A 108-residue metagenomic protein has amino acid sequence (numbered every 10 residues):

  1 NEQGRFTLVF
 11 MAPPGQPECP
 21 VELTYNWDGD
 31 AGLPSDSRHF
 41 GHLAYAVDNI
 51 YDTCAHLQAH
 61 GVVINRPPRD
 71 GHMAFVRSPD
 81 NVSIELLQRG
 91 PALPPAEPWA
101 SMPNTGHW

Functional and structural regions predicted by a protein language model:
N1, P34-S35: Short Gly/Pro-enriched turn/cap motifs at secondary-structure boundaries
N1-E18: Core segments of cupin and vicinal oxygen chelate
L8-F10, Y45, Y51-W108: Vicinal oxygen chelate
Q16-P20, A31, N81-E85: Short, charged/polar, Gly/Pro-enriched secondary-structure boundary elements
L23-N26, W99-S101: Short, flexible, mixed-charge acidic loops at enzyme active sites
Y25-G29, Q88-P91: Acetyl-CoA-dependent GNAT
G32-P34, I64: Short, flexible, glycine/charge-rich loop motifs used to bind or transfer phosphoryl groups or to couple energy/partner
R38-H42: Eukaryotic phosphotyrosine signaling hubs
